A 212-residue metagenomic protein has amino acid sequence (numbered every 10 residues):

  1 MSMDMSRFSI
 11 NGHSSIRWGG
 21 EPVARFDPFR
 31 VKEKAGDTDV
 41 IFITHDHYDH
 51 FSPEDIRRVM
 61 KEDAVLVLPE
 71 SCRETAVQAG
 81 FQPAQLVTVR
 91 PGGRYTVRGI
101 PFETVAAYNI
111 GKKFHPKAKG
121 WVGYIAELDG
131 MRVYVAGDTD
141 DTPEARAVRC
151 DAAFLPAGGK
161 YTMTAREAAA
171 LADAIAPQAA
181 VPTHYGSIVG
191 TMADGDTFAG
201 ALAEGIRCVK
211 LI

Functional and structural regions predicted by a protein language model:
M1-G36, T88-V148, M163, I212: Core dinuclear metal-dependent hydrolase active-site scaffold
W18, H45, S52, F102 (+3 more regions): Divalent metal-coordination and catalytic microenvironments
F26, F42-I43, E103-A107, L155 (+1 more regions): Redox-cofactor binding/interface segments in oxidoreductases and associated redox assembly factors
F29-T75, R149-F154: Active-site metal-binding motif and surrounding structural segment of the metallo-beta-lactamase
K32-E33, H47-F51, R73-A76, G93-T96 (+4 more regions): Active-site environment of divalent metal-dependent phosphoester hydrolases
T38-T44, F81-V89, D151, G205-C208: Active-site regions of enzymes building and remodeling cell-envelope glycoconjugates
I56-I110, V122, D196: Portal/gating segments that form or line small-molecule/metal binding sites
V67, D140-I212: Cap/insert and terminal regions of metallo-dependent hydrolase folds
